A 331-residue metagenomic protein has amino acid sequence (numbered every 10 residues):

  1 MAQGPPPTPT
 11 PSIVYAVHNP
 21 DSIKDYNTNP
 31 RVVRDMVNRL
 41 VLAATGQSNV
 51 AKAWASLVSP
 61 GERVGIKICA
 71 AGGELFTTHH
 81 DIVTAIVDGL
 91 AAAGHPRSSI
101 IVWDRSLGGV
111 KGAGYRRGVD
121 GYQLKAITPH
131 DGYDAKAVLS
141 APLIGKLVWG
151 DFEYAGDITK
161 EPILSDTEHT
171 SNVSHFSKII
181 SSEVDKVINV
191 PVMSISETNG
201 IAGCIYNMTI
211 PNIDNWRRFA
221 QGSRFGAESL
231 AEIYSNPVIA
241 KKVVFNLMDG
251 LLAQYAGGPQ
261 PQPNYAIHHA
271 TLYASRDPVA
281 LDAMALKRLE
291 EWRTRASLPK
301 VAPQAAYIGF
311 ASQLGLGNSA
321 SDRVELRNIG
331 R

Functional and structural regions predicted by a protein language model:
G4-P60, A71-G73, T77-T84, G89-R331: Extended, low-polarity segments enriched in aliphatic/aromatic residues
